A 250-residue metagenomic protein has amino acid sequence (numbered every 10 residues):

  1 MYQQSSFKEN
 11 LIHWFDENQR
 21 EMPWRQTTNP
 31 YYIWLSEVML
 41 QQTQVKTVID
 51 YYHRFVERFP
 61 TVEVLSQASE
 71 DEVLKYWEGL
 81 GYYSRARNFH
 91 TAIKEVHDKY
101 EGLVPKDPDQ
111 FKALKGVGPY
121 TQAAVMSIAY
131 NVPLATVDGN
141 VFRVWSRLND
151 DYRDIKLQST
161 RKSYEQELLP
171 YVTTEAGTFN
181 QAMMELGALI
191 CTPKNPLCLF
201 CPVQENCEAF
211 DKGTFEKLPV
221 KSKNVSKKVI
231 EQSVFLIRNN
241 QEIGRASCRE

Functional and structural regions predicted by a protein language model:
Y2-Q3, E9-N10, W14-L199, V203-K212 (+1 more regions): Catalytic cores of DNA base-excision repair glycosylases
P219-I243: Conserved N-terminal beta-strand and adjoining loop/helix that marks the start of the Nudix/MutT-like hydrolase domain
E242-E250: Residue-level detector of conserved catalytic or cofactor/ligand-binding positions in enzyme active sites
